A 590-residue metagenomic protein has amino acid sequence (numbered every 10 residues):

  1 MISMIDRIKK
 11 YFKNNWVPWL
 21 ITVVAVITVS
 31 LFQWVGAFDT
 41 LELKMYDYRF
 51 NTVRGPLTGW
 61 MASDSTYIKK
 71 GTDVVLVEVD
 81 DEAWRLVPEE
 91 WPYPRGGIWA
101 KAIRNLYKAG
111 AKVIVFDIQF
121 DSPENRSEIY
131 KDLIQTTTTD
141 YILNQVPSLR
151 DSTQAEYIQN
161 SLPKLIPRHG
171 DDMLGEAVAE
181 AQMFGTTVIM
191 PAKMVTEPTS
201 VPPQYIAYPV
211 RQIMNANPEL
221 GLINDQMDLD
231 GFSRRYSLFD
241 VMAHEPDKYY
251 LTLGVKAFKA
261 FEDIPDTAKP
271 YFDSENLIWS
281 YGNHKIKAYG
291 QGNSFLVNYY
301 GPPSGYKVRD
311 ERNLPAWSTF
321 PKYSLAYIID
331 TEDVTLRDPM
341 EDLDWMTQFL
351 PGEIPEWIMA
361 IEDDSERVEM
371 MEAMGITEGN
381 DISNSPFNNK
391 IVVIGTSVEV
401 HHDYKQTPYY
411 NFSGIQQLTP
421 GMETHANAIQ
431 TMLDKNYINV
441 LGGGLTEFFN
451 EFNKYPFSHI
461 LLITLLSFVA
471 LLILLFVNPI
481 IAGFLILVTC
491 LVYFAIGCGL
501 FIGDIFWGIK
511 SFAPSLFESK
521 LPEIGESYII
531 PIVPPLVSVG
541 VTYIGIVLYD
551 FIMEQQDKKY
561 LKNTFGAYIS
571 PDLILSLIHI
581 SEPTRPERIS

Functional and structural regions predicted by a protein language model:
I2-G292, L296, Y300-P302, F387-P479: Non-transmembrane functional regions of envelope-associated proteins
T52, P56-S65, D557, A567-L577: Membrane-interface segments at or immediately adjacent to transmembrane helices that form the boundary between
R150-D172, E362-P386, L521-E526: Intrinsically disordered, low-complexity acidic Ser/Thr-rich regulatory segments
A316-E378: Long, low-complexity, polar/charged, intrinsically disordered or flexibly structured peripheral segments
S413-T419, L548-I552, S581: Short, contiguous acidic/charged loop-to-helix segments that flank catalytic cores in large enzymes
D434, I438, G444-L548: Transmembrane alpha-helical segments that form the functional core of multipass membrane systems
V537-I574: Juxtamembrane or sensor-core-proximal signal-transducing alpha helices that couple sensory domains to cytosolic
I578-I589: Single conserved hydrophobic/aromatic residue that forms the stacking wall/gate of nucleotide- or nucleobase-binding
